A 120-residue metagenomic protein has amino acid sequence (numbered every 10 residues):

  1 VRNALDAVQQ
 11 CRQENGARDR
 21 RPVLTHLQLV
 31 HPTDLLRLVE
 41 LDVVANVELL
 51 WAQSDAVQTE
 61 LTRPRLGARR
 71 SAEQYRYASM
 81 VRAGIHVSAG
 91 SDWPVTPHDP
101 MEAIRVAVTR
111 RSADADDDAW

Functional and structural regions predicted by a protein language model:
V1-P22, P32-L36, V47-W120: His/Asp/Glu-enriched, well-ordered alpha-helical/loop segment that forms or immediately abuts the divalent-metal
V44: Ligand-binding beta-strand-loop-alpha-helix segment within the catalytic cores of soluble metabolic enzymes
